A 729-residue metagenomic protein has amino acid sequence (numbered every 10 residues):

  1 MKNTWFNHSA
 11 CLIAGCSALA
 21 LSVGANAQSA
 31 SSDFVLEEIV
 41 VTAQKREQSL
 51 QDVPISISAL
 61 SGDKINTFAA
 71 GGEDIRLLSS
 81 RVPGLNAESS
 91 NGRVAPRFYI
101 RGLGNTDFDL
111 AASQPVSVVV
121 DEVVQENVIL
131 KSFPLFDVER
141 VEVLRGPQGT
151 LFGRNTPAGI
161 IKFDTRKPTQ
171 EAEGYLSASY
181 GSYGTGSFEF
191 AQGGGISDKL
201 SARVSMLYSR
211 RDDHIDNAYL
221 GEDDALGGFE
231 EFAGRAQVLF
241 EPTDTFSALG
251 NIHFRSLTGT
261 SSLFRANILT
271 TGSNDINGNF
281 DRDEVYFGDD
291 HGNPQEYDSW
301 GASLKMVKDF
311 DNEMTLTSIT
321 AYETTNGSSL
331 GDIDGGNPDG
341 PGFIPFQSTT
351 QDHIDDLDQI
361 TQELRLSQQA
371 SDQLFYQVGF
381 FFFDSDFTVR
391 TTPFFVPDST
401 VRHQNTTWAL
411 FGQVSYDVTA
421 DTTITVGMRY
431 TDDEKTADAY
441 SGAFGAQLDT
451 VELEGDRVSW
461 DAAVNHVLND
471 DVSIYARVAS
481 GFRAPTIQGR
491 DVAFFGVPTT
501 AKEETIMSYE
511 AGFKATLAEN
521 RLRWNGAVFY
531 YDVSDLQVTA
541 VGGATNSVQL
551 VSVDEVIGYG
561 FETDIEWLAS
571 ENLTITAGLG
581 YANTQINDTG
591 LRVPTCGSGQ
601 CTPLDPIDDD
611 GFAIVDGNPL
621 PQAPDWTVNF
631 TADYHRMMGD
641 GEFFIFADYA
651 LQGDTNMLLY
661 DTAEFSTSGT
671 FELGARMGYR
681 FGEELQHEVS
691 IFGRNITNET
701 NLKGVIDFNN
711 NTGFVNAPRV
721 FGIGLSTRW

Functional and structural regions predicted by a protein language model:
M1-G72, R76-V82, G193, D244-A248 (+3 more regions): N-terminal Sec signal peptide and the immediately downstream disordered periplasmic leader that contains the TonB box
F34-E171, A511: Acidic, small-polar-rich N-terminal luminal/periplasmic segments of exported/outer-membrane proteins
I39, G193, I360-S371, F375-G379 (+4 more regions): Conserved C-terminal beta-signal and adjacent last beta-strands/turns of outer-membrane beta-barrel proteins
S113-P115, N127, F136-R145, T150-G234 (+5 more regions): Outer-membrane beta-barrel translocator/receptor signature
T169-E171, S179-S182, F190-H291, T325-T349 (+2 more regions): Periplasmic-side early beta-strands and strand-to-turn transitions of outer-membrane beta-barrels
L239-T243, L366-Q369, F380-F383, H403-D532 (+1 more regions): Structural signature of Gram-negative outer-membrane beta-barrels, strongest in the C-terminal barrel of TonB-dependent
S303-I333, V467, S473-R483, K502-T576 (+1 more regions): Membrane-embedded beta-barrel scaffold of Gram-negative outer-membrane proteins
Y376-Q377, I424, Y530-D532, S552-L659: Gram-negative outer-membrane beta-barrel transporters
